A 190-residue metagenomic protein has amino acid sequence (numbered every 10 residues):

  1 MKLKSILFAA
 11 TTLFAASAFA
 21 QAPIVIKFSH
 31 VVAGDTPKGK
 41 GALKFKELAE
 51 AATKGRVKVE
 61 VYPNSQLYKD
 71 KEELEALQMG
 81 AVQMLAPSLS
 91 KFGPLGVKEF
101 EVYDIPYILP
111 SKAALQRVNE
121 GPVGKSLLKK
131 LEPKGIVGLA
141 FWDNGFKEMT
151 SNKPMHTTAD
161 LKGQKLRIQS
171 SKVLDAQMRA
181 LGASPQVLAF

Functional and structural regions predicted by a protein language model:
M1-L7: Bacterial N-terminal signal peptides that target proteins for export
A15-S17: N-terminal signal peptide c-region/cleavage motif recognized by signal peptidases
F19-H30, L43, E50-K58, E132 (+1 more regions): Immediate post-signal peptide segment of exported/extracytoplasmic ligand-binding proteins
K27-K44, N64-K69: Extracytoplasmic "Venus flytrap"
D35-E60, V173-A176: Short, polar/charged alpha-helical segment
K44, A52, K58-A81, S111: Extracytoplasmic small-molecule ligand-binding "clamshell" domains of the periplasmic binding protein/Venus flytrap
K46-E47, Q78, Q83, S88-Q186: Contiguous mixed-secondary-structure segments that line small-molecule binding/active-site clefts of soluble domains
Y62-E75, Q169-V173, P185-F190: Short helix-initiation/N-cap motifs at beta->coil->alpha
